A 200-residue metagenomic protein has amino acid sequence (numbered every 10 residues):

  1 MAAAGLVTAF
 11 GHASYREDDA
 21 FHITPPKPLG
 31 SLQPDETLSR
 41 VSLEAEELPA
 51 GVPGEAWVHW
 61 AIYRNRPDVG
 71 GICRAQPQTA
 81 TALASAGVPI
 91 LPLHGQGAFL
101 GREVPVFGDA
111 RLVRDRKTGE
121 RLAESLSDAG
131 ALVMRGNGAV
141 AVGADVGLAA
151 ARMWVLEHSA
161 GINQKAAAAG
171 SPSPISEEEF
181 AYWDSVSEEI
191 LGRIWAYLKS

Functional and structural regions predicted by a protein language model:
M1-S200: Glycine-rich flexible loops
